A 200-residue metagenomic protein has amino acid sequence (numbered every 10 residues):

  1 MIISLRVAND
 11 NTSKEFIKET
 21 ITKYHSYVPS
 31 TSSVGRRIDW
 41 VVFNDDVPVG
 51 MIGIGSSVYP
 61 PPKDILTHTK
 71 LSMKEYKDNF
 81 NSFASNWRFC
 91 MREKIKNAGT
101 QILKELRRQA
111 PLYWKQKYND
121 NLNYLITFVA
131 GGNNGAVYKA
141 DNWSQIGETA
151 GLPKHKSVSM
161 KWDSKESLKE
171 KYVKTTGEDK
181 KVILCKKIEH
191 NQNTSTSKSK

Functional and structural regions predicted by a protein language model:
M1-G35, V41, V47: Short amphipathic alpha-helix that is part of the acyltransferase structural core
V7, R36, N44-V47, I54-K180: Acyl-donor binding region in acyl/amide transferases
V42-D45, K186-I188: Active-site beta-strand termini and strand-to-loop segments that position acidic
K181-Q192: Conserved beta strand-loop-helix elements of the APE1-like EEP
Q192-K200: Flexible, glycine-/basic-rich loop-and-beta segments that form/coincide with the SAM-dependent methyltransferase
